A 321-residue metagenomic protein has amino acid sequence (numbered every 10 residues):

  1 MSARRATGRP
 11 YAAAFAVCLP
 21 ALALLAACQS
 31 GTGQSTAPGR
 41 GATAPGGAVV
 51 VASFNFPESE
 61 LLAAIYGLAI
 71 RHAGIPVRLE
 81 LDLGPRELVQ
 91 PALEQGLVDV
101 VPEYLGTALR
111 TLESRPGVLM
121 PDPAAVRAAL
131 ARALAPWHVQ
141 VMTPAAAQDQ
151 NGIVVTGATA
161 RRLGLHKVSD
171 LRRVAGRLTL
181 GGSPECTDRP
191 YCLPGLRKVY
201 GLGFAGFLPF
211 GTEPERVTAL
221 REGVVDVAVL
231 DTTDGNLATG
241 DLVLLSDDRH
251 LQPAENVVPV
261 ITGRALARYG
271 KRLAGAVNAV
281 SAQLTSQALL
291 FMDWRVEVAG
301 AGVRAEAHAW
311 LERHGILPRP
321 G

Functional and structural regions predicted by a protein language model:
M1-C18: Bacterial N-terminal signal peptides that target proteins for export
L24-A27: C-terminal motif of bacterial Sec signal peptides marking the signal peptidase cleavage site
Q29-T32: Bacterial signal peptide processing site
G46-R78, A146-T218, E222, A301-A305: Bilobed "Venus flytrap"/periplasmic-binding protein-like clamshell domains and structurally analogous long
E58, E185-Y191, R197, L202 (+1 more regions): An extracytoplasmic/periplasmic, membrane-proximal ligand-sensing/linker region
D99-E103, V225-D231: Paired acidic/hydrophobic, glycine-rich loop segments that form the ligand-binding mouth/hinge of periplasmic-binding
L112-D122, R127-M142, E222-V224, N236-H250: Ligand-binding "clamshell"
N151-R161, N256-Y269: A bilobed periplasmic-binding-protein/Venus flytrap-type ligand-binding module shared by bacterial periplasmic
